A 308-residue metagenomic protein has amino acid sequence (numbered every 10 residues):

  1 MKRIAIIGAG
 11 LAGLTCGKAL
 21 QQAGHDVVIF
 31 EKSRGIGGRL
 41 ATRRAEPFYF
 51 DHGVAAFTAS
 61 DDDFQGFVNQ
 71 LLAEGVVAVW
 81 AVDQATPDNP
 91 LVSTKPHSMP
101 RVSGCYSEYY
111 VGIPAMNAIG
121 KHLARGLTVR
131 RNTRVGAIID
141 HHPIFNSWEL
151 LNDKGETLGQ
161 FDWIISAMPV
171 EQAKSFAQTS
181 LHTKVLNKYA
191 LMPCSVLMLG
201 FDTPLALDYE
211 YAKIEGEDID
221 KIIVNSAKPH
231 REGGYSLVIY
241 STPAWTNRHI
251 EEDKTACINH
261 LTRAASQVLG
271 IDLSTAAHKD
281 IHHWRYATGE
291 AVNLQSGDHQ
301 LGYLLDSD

Functional and structural regions predicted by a protein language model:
M1-A12: Beta1/beta-strand and adjacent pyrophosphate-binding region of the FAD-binding site in flavoprotein oxidoreductases
A19, T42-T86: N-terminal FAD cofactor-binding segment of flavoenzymes
A19-A45: Glycine-rich FAD pyrophosphate-binding loop
G37, L158-E210, I271-S274: Central helical "cap/lid" subdomain
A56-D62, T94-H122, E251-C257: Short beta-strand to alpha-helix junction loop
R131-W148: A conserved short coil-to-beta-strand element within the FAD-binding core of flavoproteins
M198-H249, A256, H260-L269: Active-site substrate-recognition segment that forms the wall of the catalytic cavity or substrate channel
N259, S266-L301, L305: Flavin (FAD/FMN) cofactor-binding core of flavoprotein oxidoreductases
